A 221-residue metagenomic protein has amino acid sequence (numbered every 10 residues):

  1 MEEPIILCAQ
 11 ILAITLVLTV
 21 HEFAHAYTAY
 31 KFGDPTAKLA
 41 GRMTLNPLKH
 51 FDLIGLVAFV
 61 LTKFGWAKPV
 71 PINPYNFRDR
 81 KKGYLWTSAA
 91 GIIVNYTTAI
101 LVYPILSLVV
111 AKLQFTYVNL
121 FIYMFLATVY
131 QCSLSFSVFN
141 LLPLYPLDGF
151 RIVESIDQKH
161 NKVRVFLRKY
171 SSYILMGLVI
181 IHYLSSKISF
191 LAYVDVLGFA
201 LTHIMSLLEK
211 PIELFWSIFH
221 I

Functional and structural regions predicted by a protein language model:
M1-I221: Hydrophobic transmembrane alpha-helices and their immediate loop junctions in multi-pass integral membrane proteins
